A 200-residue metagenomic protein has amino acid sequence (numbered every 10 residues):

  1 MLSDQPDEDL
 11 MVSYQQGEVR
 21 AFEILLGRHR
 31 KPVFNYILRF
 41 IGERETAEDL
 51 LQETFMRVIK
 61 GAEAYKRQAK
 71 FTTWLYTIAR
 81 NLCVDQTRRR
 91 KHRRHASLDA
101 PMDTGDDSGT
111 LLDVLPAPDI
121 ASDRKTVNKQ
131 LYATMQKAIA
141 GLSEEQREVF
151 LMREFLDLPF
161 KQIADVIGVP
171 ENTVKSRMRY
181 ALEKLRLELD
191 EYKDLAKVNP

Functional and structural regions predicted by a protein language model:
M1-D4, S13, H95-D99, D113 (+6 more regions): C-terminal edge and immediately downstream basic/flexible tail or linker adjoining helix-turn-helix-like DNA-binding
Q15-I24, F34-E53, V166, E171 (+1 more regions): Short, charged helix-capping/linker segments at alpha-helix termini
Q15-Q16, R39-G42, F55-K70, R89: Sigma70-family region 2
L26-R44, G61, I139, E188-E191: Amphipathic, Lys/Arg- and hydrophobic-enriched alpha-helical face
R28-K31, R39-G42, Y132-A133, L151-L158: Short helix-capping/turn signature of helix-turn-helix
N35, D49-M56, A69-N81: Structural recognition of an alpha-helix C-terminal capping motif at a helix-to-coil junction
E63-R67, T77-S97, R186, E191: Arg/Lys-rich amphipathic alpha helix in sigma70-family domain 2
G105-K137: Acidic, proline/glycine-rich intrinsically disordered inter-domain spacer in sigma factors
